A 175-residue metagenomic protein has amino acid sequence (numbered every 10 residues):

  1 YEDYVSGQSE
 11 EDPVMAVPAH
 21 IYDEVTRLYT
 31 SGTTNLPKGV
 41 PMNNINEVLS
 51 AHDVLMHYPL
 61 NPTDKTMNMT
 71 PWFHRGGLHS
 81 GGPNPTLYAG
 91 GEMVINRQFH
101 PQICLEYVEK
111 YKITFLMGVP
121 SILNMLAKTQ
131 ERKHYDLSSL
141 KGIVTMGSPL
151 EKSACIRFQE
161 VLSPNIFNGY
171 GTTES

Functional and structural regions predicted by a protein language model:
E2-D3, Y22, N44-I45, T70 (+2 more regions): Structural detector for helix-capping/boundary residues
S6-Y29, L36, P59-K65: Conserved pre-ATP/AMP-binding loop-to-beta segment of ANL
Y22, N46, F99-H100, S121 (+1 more regions): Short beta->alpha linker loops
E24, T30-T33, T66, W72 (+5 more regions): Conserved S/T- and glycine-rich ATP-binding loop of Class I adenylate-forming
P37-G39, S50-V54, H79-S80, L105-Y107 (+4 more regions): Adenylate-forming
K38-P41, N68, G91-Q98, F167: Short beta-strand->loop structural element characteristic of the AMP-binding/adenylate-forming
V48-K65, F73-F115, K128-T129: Conserved AMP-binding/adenylation subdomain of ANL enzymes
I113-G118, A127-S175: Gly/Ser/Thr-rich phosphate-binding loop
